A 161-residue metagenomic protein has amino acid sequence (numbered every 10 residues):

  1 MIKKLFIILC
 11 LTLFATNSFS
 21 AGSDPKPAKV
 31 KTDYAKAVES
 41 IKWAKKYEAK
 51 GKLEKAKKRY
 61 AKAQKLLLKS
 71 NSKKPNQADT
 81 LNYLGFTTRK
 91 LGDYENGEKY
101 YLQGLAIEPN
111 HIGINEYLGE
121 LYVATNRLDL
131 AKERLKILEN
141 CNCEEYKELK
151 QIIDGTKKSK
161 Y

Functional and structural regions predicted by a protein language model:
S23-K31, W43, K132-Y161: Terminal, low-structured helical/coil segments at or just beyond the last alpha-helical repeat
K73, I107, L138-C141: Structural marker of alpha-solenoid helical repeat scaffolds
Q77, H111, C143-Y146: Residue-level recognition of tetratricopeptide repeat
